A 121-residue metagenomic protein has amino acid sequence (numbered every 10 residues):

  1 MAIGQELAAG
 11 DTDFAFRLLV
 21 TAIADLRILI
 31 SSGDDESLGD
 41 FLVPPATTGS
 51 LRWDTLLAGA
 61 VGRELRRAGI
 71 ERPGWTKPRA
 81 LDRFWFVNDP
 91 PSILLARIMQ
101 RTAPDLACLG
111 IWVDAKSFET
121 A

Functional and structural regions predicted by a protein language model:
M1-G69, P73: Charged, helix-prone or intrinsically disordered regulatory segments positioned adjacent to compact structured domains
R63-A121: Charge-dense, extended regions
